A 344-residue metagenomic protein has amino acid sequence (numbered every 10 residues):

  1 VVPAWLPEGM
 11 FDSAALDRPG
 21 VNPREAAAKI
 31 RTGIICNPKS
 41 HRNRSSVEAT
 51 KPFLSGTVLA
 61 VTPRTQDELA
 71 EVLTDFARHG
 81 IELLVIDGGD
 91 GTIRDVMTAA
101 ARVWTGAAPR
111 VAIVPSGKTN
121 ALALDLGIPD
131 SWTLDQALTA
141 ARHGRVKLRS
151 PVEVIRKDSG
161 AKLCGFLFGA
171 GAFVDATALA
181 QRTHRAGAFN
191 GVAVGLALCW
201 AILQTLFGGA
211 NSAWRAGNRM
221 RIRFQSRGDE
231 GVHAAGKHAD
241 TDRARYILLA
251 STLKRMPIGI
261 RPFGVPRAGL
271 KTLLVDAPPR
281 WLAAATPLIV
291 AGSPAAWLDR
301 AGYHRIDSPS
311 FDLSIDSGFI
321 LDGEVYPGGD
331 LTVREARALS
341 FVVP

Functional and structural regions predicted by a protein language model:
V1-D87, G91-T105, W132-T139: ATP/NTP phosphate-donor binding region
V2-A26, I34, A234-D242, I258-P344: ATP/nucleoside-binding phosphotransfer catalytic cores, i.e., glycine-rich phosphate-binding loops
G33-I35, H41-R44, P63, R102-I247: Catalytic core of DAGKc-family lipid kinases
K39-R42, A172-D175, K254-I258, P279-L282 (+1 more regions): Short, acidic Gly/Pro/Ser/Thr-rich loop/turn segments
A60, I222, F319: Short aromatic-centered micro-motifs
L69, I93-R94, M256-I258, G328: Short, well-ordered alpha-helical microsegments
V85, A112-V114, L273: Hydrophobic/aromatic beta-strand patches that form the interior of the parallel beta-sheet core in alpha/beta enzyme
G169, F173, L249-R261, V325: Glycine-rich phosphate/pyrophosphate-binding beta-alpha loops
